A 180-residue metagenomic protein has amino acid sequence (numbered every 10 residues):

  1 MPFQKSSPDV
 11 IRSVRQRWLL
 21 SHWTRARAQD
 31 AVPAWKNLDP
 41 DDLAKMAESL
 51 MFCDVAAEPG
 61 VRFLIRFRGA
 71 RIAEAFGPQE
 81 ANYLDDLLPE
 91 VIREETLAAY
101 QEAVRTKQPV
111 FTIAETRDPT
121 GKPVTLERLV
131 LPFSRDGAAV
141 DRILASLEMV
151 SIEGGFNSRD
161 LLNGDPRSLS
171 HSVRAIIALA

Functional and structural regions predicted by a protein language model:
M1-D86, E94-A180: Intrinsically disordered, low-complexity terminal regulatory regions
